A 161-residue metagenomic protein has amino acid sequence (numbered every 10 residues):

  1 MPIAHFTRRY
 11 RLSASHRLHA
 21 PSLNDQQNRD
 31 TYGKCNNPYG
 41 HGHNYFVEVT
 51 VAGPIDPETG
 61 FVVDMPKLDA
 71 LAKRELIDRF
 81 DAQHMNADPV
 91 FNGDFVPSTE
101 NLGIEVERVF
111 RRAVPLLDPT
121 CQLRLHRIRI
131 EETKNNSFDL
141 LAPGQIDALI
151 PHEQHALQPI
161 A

Functional and structural regions predicted by a protein language model:
M1-A161: Charge-rich, low-complexity N-terminal segments
